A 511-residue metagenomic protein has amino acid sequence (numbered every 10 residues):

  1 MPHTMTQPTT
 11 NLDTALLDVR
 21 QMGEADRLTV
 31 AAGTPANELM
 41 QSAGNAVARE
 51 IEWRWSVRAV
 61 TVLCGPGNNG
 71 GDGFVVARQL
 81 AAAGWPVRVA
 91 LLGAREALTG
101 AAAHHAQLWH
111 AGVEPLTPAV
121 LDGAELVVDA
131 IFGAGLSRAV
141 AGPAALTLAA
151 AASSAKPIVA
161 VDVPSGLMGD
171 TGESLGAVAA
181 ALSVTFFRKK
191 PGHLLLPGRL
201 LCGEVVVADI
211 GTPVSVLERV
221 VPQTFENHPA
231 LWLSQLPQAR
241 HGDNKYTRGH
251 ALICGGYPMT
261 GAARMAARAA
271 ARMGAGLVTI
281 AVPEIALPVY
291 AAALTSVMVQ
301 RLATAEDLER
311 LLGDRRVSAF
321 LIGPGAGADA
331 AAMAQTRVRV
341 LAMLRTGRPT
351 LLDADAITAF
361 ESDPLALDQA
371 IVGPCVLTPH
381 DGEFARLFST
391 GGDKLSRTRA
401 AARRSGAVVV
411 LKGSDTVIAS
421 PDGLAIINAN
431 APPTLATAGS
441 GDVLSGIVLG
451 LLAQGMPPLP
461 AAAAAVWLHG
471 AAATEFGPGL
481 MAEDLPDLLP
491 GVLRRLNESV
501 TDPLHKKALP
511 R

Functional and structural regions predicted by a protein language model:
P2-L92, L182, H193-A354, T358-V376 (+2 more regions): Small-residue (G/A/S/T)-rich helix-start motifs and N-terminal tracts that mark the onset
T61, V75-V140, A145-A152, P288-L302 (+1 more regions): N-terminal small/polar loop signature for handling phosphorylated ligands or for N-terminal nucleophile
A101, P143, G176, G439 (+1 more regions): Short acidic-hydrophobic sequence patches enriched in Asp/Glu that either
E125-L126, I131-P222: Internal gly/pro-rich beta-alpha loop/helix module that stabilizes soluble enzyme cofactors or their anionic handles
